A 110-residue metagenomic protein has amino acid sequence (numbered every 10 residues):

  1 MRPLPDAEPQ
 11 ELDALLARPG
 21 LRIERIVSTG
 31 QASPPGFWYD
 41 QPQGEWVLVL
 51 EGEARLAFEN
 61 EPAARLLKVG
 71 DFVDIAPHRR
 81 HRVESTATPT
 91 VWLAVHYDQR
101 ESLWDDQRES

Functional and structural regions predicted by a protein language model:
M1-W38, E109-S110: A short, N-terminal "cap"/entry segment at the start of jelly-roll beta-barrel domains of the cupin/DSBH fold
D13-L15, P35-Q41, A57-E59, R65-L66 (+1 more regions): Short histidine-centered beta-strand/loop micro-motifs that create catalytic or ligand/metal-coordination sites
P19-L21, T29-S33, E51-R55, D98-E101: Short, charged/polar surface micro-motifs in flexible loops or helix N-caps
G20, E61, T88-P89: Short strand-connecting beta-turns/loops that link adjacent beta-strands
D40-L56: Short, conserved beta-strand element in jelly-roll/cupin
E61-P77: Short acidic-glycine-tyrosine-enriched beta hairpin
P77-S102: Ligand-binding loop in jelly-roll beta-barrel domains
L103-R108: Short, charged, intrinsically disordered terminal tails
